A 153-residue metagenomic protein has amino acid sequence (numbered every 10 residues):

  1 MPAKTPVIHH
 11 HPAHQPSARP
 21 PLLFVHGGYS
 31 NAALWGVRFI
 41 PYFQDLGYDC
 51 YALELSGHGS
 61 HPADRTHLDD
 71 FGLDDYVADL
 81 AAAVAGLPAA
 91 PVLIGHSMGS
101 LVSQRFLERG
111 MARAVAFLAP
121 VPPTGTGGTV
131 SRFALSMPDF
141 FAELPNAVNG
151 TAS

Functional and structural regions predicted by a protein language model:
M1-L22, Q44-D49: Alpha/beta-hydrolase fold catalytic core
L23-G27, E54, H96: The conserved beta1-alpha1 loop
G28-I40: The serine-hydrolase catalytic nucleophile loop
Y42-D64: Conserved alpha/beta-hydrolase
E54, V92, A114-A116: Residue in the alpha/beta-hydrolase core beta-strand immediately N-terminal to the catalytic nucleophile
S60-P91: Active-site loop/oxyanion-hole signature of alpha/beta-hydrolase fold enzymes
I94-G99, S103: Gly/Ala-rich beta-loop-alpha elbow adjacent to hydrolase catalytic centers
M111-N149: Flexible "cap/lid" loop of the alpha/beta hydrolase fold
